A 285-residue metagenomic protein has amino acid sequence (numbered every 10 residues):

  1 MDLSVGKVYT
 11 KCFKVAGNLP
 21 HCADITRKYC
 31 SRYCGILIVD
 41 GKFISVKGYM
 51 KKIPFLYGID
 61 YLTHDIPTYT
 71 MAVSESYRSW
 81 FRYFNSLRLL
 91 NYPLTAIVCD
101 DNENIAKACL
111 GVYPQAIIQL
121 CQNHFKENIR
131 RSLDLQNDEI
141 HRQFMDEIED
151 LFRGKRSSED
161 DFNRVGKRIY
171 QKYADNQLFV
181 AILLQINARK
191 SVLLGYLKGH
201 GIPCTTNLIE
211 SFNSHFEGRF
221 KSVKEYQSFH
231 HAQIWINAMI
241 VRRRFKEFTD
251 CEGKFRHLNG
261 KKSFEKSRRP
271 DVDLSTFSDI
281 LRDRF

Functional and structural regions predicted by a protein language model:
L3-V98, E103, L208: RNase H-like nuclease fold core
K7, N207, S211, I234-A238: Amphipathic alpha-helical interaction segments
T10-K14, N18-L19, R78, Q122-S132 (+1 more regions): Short alpha-helical interface patches
R32-I36, E147, F255-N259: Short alpha-helical linear motifs
K51, L56, A106, F212-N213 (+1 more regions): Short, hydrophobic, well-ordered secondary-structure elements
L89, P93-V98, I105-H231, E247 (+1 more regions): Extended amphipathic alpha-helical interaction segments
G218-D283: Basic, amphipathic alpha-helical segments enriched in Lys/Arg and hydrophobic/aromatic residues
